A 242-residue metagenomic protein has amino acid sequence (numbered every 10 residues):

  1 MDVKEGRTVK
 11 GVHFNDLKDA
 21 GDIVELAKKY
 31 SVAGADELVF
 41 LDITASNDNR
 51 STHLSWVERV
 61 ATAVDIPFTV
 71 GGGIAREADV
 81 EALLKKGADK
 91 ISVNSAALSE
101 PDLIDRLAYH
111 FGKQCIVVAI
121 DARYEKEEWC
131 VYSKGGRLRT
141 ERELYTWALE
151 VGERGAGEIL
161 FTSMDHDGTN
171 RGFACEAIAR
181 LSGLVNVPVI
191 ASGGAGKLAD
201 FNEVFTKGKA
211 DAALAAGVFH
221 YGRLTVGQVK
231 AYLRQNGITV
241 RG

Functional and structural regions predicted by a protein language model:
M1, K10, L38-F40, F68-G72 (+5 more regions): Hydrophobic faces of well-ordered beta-strands that scaffold small-molecule active sites in alpha/beta enzyme cores
D2, Y30, L38, L83 (+5 more regions): Conserved, mostly hydrophobic/aromatic
V3-K10, F14, A88-F161, D165-D167: Conserved anion-binding
E37-W56, S95, L160-G172: Glycine-rich, proline-tolerant flexible connector loops at the mouths of alpha/beta enzymes
T44, T52-F111: Glycine/small-residue-rich loop that forms an oxyanion/phosphate-binding "nest" at active or ligand-binding sites
D48-T69, D105-D121, N170-A191, A195-G196 (+1 more regions): Alpha-helix-loop-beta-strand connector modules within alpha/beta enzyme cores
F68-G87, E176-A213: Catalytic cores of alpha/beta
I104-F111, E203-G242: C-terminal helical cap(s) of enzyme catalytic domains, especially alpha/beta-barrels
